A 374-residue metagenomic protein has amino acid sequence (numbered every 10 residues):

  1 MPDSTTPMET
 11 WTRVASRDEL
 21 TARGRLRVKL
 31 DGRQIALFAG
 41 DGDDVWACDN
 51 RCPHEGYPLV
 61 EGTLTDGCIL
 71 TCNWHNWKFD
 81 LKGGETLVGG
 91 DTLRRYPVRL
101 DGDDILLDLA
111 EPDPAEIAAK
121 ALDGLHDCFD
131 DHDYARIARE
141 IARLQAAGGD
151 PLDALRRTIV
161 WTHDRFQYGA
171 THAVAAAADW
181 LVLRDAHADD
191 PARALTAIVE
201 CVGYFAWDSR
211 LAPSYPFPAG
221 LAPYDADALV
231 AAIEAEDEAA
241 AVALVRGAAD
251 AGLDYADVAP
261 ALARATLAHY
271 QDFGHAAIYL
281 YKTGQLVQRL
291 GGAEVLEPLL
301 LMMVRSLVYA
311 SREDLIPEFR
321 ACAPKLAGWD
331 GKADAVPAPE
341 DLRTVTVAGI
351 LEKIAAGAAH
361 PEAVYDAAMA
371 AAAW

Functional and structural regions predicted by a protein language model:
P2-L30: Zn-dependent metallo-beta-lactamase
T5-P7, V28, E61-T65, E236-A240: Short low-complexity stretches enriched in small and charged residues
P7-T10, D31, W77, K120 (+2 more regions): Generic signal for short, ordered secondary-structure residues within or immediately flanking folded domains
W11, R25-L26, D49, P58 (+2 more regions): Membrane-targeting and insertion segments and their boundary/processing signals
E19-E116: Rieske [2Fe-2S] iron-sulfur-binding domain
L100, L107-W374: Mature, well-folded catalytic/scaffold domains that follow N-terminal targeting or propeptide regions
